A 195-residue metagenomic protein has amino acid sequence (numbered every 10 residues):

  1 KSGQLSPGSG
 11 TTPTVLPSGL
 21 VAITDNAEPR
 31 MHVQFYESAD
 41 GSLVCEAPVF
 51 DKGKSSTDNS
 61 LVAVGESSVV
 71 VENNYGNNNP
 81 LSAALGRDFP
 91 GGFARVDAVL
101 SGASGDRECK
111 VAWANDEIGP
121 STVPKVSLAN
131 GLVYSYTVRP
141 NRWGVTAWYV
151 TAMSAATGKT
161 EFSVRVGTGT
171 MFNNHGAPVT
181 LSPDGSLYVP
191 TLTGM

Functional and structural regions predicted by a protein language model:
S2-G8, K52-D58, D116-S121, T168-H175: Short glycine-/Asp-/Thr-/Trp-enriched loop segments that recur within the blades of beta-propeller repeat domains
G3-S56: Acidic, glycine-rich loop-and-beta core segments that form the ion-binding/anion-interacting portion of active sites
G10-T12, H32, D58-L61, V123-K125 (+1 more regions): Conserved beta-strand position repeated once per blade in WD40 beta-propeller domains
L20-T24, S60, V64-T170: Loop/turn-rich, solvent-exposed surfaces of beta-rich toroidal or solenoidal domains
R30-V33, F93, V150, M195: Structural signal for beta-propeller blades
S38, S154-A155, S182: Short, acidic, Ser/Thr-enriched surface-loop or helix-capping motifs
S42, T157-K159, S186: Residue-level signal for well-ordered, solvent-exposed loop/turn and beta-edge residues enriched in charged/polar side
N173-M195: Blade-level signature of beta-propeller repeat domains, shared across WD40, Kelch, NHL, RCC1 and BNR/Asp-box propellers
